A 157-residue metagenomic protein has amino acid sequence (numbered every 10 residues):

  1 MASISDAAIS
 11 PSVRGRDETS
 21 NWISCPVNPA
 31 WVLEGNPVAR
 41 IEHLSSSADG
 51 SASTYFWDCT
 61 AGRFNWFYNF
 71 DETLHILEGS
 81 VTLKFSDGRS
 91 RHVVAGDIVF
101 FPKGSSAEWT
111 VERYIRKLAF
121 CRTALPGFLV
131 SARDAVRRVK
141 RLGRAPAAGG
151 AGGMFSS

Functional and structural regions predicted by a protein language model:
M1-G50, G152-S157: A short, N-terminal "cap"/entry segment at the start of jelly-roll beta-barrel domains of the cupin/DSBH fold
H43, G50-Y68: Conserved short histidine dyad/triad with adjacent acidic residue
C59, Y68-L83: Short, conserved beta-strand element in jelly-roll/cupin
W66, L83, K117-F120: Short hydrophobic/aromatic-rich beta-strand segments that constitute the beta-sheet cores of beta-sandwich/beta-barrel
D87-K103: Short acidic-glycine-tyrosine-enriched beta hairpin
A95, K103-F128: Ligand-binding loop in jelly-roll beta-barrel domains
G127-S157: Acidic/histidine-enriched, glycine/proline-rich intrinsically disordered or flexible terminal extensions
